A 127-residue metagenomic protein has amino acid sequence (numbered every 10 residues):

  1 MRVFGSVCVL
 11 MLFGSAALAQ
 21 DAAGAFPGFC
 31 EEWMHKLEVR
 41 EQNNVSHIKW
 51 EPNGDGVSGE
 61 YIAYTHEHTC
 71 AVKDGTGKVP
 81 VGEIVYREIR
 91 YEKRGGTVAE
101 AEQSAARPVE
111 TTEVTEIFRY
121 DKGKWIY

Functional and structural regions predicted by a protein language model:
R2-V9: Sec-dependent signal peptide recognition, specifically the positively charged N-region followed immediately by
G14-A16: N-terminal signal peptide c-region/cleavage motif recognized by signal peptidases
L18-S104, E110: Flexible low-complexity loop/turn motifs enriched in small/helix-breaking residues
T111-Y127: Short beta-strand edge/turn micro-motifs at domain boundaries
